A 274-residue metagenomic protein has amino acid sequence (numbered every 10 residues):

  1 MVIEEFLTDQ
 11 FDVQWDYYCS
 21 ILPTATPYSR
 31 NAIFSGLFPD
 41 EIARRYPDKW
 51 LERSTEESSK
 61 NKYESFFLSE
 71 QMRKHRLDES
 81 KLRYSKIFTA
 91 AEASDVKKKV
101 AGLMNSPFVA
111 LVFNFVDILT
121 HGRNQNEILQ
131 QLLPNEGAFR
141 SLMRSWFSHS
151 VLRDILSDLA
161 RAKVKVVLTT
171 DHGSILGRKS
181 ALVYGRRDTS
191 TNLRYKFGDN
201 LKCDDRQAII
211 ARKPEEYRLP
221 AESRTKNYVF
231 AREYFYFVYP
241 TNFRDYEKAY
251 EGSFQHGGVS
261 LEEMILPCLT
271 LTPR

Functional and structural regions predicted by a protein language model:
M1-R274: Feature captures the catalytic ectodomains and active-site-proximal regions of enzymes that hydrolyze or transfer
